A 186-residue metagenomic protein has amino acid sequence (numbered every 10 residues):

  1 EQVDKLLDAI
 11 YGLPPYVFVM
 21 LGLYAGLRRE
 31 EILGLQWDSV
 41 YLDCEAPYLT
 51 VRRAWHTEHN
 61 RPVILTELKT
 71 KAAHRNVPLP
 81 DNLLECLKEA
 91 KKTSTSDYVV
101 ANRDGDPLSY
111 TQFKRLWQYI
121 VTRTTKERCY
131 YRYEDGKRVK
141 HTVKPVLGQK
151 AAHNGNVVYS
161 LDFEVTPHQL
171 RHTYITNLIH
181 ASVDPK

Functional and structural regions predicted by a protein language model:
E1-L35, E45, A72-A73: Basic, Lys/Arg- and aromatic-enriched nucleic-acid-binding interface segment
V3, M20-Y24, L33, V40 (+4 more regions): Generic alpha-helical hydrophobic packing signal
V3, W37, P80, L84 (+1 more regions): ATP/adenylate-binding site constellation spanning eukaryotic-like Ser/Thr protein kinases, ABC-transporter
D4-P15, A25, V77, K92-V99 (+2 more regions): Short, basic (Lys/Arg/His-rich) helix/loop patches that form interaction surfaces in the mid-to-C-terminal regions
A9-Y11, E30, D43-N82, A90-T93 (+2 more regions): Basic, Lys/Arg-rich DNA-contacting stretches centered on the C-terminal catalytic core of tyrosine recombinase systems
Y16-V19, L33, D43-C44, V51 (+5 more regions): Extended hydrophobic-aromatic, low-complexity segments
G26, W37, A54, L170: An acidic- and aromatic-residue-enriched active-site/binding cleft used to recognize and process polar
S39-Y48, E164, V183-K186: Short, polar N-cap/turn motifs at the start of nucleic acid-interacting alpha helices
